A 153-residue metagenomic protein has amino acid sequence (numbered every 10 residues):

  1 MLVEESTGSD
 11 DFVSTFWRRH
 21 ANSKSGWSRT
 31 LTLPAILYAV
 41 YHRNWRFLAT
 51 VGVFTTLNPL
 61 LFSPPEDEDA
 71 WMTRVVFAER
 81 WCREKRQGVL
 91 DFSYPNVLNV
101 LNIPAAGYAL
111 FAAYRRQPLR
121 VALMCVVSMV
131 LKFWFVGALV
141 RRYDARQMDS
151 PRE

Functional and structural regions predicted by a protein language model:
M1-E153: Short amphipathic, positively biased membrane-proximal segments that drive organelle/inner-membrane targeting
